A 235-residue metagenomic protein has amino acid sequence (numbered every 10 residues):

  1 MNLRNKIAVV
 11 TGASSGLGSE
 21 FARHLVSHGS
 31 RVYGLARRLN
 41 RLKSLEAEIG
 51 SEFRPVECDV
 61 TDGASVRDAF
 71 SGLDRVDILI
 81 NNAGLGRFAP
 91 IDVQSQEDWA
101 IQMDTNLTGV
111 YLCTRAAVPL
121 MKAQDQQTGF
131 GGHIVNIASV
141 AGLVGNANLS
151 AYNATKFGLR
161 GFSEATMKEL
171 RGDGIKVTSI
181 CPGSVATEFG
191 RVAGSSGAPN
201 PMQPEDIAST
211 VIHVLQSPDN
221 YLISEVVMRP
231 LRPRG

Functional and structural regions predicted by a protein language model:
I7, S14-S15: Conserved glycine-rich cofactor-binding loop
H28-S44: Conserved glycine-rich Rossmann-like NAD(P)H-binding loop of the short-chain dehydrogenase/reductase
V56-D68, Q96: The beta1-alpha1 cofactor-binding region of Rossmann-like NAD(H)/NADP(H)-dependent oxidoreductases
P90-I91, S95-A100: Substrate-binding pocket helix/loop in short-chain dehydrogenase/reductase
T114, T155: Active-site helix of classical SDR
S139: Residue(s) in the substrate-gating loop at a strand-loop-helix junction that position the organic substrate next
S179-I180, T187, S196-G235: C-terminal helical subdomain
